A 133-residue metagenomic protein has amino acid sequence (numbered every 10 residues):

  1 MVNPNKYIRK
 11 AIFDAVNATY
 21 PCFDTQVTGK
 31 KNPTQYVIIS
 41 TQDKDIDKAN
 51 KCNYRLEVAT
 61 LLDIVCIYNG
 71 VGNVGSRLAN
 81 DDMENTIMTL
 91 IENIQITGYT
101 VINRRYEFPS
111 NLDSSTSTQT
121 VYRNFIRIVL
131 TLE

Functional and structural regions predicted by a protein language model:
M1-G29, D43-E133: Charged, amphipathic alpha-helical segments and their flanking helix caps
P33-D43: A short, hydrophobic beta-strand-centered structural micro-motif
